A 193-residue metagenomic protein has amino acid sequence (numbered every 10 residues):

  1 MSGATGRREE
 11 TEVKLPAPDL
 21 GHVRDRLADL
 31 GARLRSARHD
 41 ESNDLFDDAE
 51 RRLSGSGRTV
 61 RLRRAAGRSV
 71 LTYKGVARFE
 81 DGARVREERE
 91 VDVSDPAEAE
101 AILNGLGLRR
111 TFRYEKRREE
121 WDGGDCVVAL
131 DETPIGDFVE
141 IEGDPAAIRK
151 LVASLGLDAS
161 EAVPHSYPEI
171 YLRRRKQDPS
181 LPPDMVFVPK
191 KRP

Functional and structural regions predicted by a protein language model:
M1-C126, E161-P193: N-terminal strand-loop-strand beta-hairpin
L130-I135: A contiguous pocket-lining binding segment that forms or flanks enzyme active sites
F138: Extracellular structured ligand-interaction cores
R149-E161: Long, well-ordered alpha-helical scaffolding segments within enzyme catalytic domains, especially pronounced
